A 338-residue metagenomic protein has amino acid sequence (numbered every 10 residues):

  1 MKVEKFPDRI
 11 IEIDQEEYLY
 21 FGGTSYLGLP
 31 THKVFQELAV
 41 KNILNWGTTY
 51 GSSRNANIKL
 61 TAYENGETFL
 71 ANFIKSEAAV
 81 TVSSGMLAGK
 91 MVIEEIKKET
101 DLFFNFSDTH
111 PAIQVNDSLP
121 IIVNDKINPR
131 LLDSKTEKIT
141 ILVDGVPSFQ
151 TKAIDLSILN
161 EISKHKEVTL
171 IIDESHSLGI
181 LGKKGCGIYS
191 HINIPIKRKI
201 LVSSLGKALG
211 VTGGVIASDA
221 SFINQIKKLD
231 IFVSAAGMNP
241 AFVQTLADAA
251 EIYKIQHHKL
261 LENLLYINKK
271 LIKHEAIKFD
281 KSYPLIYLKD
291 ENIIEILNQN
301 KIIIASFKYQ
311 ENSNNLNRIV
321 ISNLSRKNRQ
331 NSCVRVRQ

Functional and structural regions predicted by a protein language model:
M1-Y50: N-terminal "arm"/small-domain region of PLP-dependent enzymes with the aminotransferase-like
E37-S84: Conserved N-terminal alpha-helix of the aminotransferase class I/II PLP-enzyme fold
E77, V82, V92-A112, L260: Conserved PLP-anchoring active-site segment centered on the Schiff-base-forming lysine
I122-I172: Active-site phosphate-binding strand-loop segment of PLP-dependent enzymes
Q150-E167, E174-I200, S204-K207: Active-site pre-lysine segment of PLP-dependent enzymes
S190-Q225, M238: Active-site PLP attachment segment
L261-K301, S325: Conserved PLP-binding catalytic core of the aspartate aminotransferase-like
L285-D290, I303-R337: Conserved PLP-binding active-site segment of the aspartate aminotransferase-like
